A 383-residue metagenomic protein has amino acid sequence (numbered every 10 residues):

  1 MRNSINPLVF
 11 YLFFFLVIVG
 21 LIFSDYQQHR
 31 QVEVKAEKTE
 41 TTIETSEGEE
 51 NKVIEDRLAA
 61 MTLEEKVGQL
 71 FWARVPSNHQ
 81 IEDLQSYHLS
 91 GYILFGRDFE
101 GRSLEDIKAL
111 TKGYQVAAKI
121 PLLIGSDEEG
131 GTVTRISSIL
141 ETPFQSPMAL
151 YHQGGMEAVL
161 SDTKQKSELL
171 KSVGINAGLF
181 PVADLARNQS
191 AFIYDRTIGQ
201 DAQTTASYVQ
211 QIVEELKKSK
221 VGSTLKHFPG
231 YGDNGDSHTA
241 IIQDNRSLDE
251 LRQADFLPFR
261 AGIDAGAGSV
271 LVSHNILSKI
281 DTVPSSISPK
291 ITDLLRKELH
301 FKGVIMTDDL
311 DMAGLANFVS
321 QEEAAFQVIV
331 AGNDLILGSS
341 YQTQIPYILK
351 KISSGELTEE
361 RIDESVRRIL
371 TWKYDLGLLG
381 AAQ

Functional and structural regions predicted by a protein language model:
M1-F15: N-terminal Sec-pathway targeting helices
F15-Y26: Hydrophobic alpha-helical membrane-insertion segments, chiefly the h-region of N-terminal signal peptides
Y26-A60, V67-G68, Q383: N-terminal, intrinsically disordered, polar/charged segments of Gram-positive cell-envelope systems that serve as
T62, E100-K112, S207-K350, E356-R361 (+1 more regions): Second-shell residues forming the walls of enzyme active-site clefts
V67-V75, S90-L94, L122-E128, A177-P181 (+6 more regions): Hydrophobic faces of well-ordered beta-strands that scaffold small-molecule active sites in alpha/beta enzyme cores
R74-S86, A158-L169, R252-P258, V319-Q327: Short, acidic/polar
H88-G101, V116: A short aromatic-anchored loop/beta-hairpin motif
Q115-E141, D162-A183, T205-P229: Glycine-rich, aromatic-flanked loop segments that form ligand/cofactor-binding clefts across common enzyme folds
